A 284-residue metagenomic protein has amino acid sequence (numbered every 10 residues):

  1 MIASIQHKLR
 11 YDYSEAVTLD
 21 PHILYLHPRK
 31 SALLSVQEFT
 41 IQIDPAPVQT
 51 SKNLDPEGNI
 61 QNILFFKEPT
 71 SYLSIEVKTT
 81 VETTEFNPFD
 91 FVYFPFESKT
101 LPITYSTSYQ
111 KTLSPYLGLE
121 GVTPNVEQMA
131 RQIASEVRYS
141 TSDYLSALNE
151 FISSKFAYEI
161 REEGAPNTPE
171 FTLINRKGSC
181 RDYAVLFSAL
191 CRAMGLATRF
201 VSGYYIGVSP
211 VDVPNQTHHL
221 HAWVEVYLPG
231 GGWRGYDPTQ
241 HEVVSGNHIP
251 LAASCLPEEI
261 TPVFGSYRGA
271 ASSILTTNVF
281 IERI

Functional and structural regions predicted by a protein language model:
M1, H7, H22, F39 (+5 more regions): Structural beta-strand/beta-sheet cores of well-ordered domains, especially the beta-sheet scaffolds that support
M1-Q132: Linear, non-domain "peripheral" regions
Y11, E15, L24, L64 (+10 more regions): Flexible, active-site-adjacent loop/turn segments at secondary-structure boundaries
H22, S31, S71, E163 (+4 more regions): Short capping/connector residues at structural and topological boundaries
Y25-H27, Q42-D44, K78, E225 (+3 more regions): Residues in well-ordered beta-strands of folded domains
H27-Q37, E85, I103-Y105, I152-F156 (+3 more regions): Short low-complexity stretches enriched in small and charged residues
T107-G178, L186, M194, C255-P257 (+1 more regions): Secondary-structure boundary elements
E150, D182-A271: Hydrophobic/aromatic-rich core segments of domains that either
